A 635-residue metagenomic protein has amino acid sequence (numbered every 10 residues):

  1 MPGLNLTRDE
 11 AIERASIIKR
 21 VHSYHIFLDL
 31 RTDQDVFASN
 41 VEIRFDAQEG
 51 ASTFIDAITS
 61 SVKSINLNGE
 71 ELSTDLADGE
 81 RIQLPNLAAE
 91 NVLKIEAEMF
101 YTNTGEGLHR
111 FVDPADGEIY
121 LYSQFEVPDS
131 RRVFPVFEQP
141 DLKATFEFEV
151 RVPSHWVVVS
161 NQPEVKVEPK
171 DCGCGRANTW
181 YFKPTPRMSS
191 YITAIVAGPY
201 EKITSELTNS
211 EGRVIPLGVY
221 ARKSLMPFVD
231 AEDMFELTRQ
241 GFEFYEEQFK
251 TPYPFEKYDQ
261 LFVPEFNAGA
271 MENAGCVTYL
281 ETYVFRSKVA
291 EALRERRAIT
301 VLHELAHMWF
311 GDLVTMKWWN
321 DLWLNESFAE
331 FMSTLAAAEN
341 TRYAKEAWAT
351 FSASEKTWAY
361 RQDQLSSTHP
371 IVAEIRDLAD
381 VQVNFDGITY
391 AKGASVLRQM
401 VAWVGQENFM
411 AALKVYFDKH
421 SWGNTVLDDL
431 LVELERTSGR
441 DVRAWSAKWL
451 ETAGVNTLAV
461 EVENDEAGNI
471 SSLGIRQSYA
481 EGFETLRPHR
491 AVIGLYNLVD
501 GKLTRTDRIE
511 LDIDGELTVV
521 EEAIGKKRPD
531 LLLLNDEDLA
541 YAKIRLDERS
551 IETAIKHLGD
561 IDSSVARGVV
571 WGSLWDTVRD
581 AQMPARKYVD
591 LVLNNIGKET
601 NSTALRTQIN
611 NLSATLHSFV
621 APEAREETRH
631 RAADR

Functional and structural regions predicted by a protein language model:
M1-A38, P114-Y120, P140, V442-A447: N-terminal, polar/Ser/Thr-rich
P2, E149-V152, E168, K223 (+6 more regions): Non-catalytic accessory/interaction domains
G3, A15, E98-E206, E232 (+4 more regions): Extended, low-hydrophobicity, Ser/Thr/Pro/Gly-biased non-transmembrane segments
A38-I55: Ligand-binding face of N-terminal immunoglobulin V-set domains in extracellular IgSF glycoproteins
G50-E71, R490, G494-V499: Solvent-exposed beta-hairpin/edge-strand motifs
A57-P114, P135-E138, G175, T179 (+1 more regions): A surface-exposed beta-strand-loop module
E71-L87, S123-R131, E281-T300: Aromatic/His-enriched, Gly/Pro-containing loop or helix-boundary segments that lie immediately adjacent to catalytic
F182, E211-V214, G218-G482, A621-D634: Hydrophobic alpha-helical and helix-loop surface patches within well-folded domains that function as non-catalytic
